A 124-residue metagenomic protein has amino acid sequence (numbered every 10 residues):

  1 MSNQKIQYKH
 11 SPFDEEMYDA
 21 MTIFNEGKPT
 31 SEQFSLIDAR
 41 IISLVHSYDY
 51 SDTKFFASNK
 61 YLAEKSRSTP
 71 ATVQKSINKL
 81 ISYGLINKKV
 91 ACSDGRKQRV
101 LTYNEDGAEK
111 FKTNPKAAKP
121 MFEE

Functional and structural regions predicted by a protein language model:
M1-T72, D94-G95: Short recognition helix of helix-turn-helix/winged-helix DNA-binding domains
K60, T69-E124: Winged-helix/helix-turn-helix nucleic-acid-interaction surface
